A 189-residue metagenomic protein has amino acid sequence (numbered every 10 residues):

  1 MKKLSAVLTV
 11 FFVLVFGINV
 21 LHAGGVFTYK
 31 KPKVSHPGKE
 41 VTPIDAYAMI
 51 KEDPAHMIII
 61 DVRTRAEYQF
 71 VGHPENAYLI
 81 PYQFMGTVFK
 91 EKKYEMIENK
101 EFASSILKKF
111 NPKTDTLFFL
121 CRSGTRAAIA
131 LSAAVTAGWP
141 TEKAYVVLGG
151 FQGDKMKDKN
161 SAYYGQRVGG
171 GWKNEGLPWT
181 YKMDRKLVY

Functional and structural regions predicted by a protein language model:
M1-V10: Bacterial N-terminal signal peptides that target proteins for export
T9-N19: Bacterial N-terminal signal peptides
L21-I44, A48-M49, Q69-T116, A127-Y189: Rhodanese-like catalytic fold shared by cysteine-dependent sulfurtransferases and DSP/PTP-type phosphatases
A46, I58-R63: Short hydrophobic beta-strand that contains or immediately precedes a catalytic carboxylate
D53-I59, D115-L117: Short active-site oxyanion
P54, V62-E67, I80: Early exported N-terminus immediately downstream of N-terminal targeting peptides
L120: Short, surface-exposed ligand- or partner-binding patches at beta-edge/loop junctions that are enriched in aromatics
G124: Aromatic/histidine-rich interaction motifs
